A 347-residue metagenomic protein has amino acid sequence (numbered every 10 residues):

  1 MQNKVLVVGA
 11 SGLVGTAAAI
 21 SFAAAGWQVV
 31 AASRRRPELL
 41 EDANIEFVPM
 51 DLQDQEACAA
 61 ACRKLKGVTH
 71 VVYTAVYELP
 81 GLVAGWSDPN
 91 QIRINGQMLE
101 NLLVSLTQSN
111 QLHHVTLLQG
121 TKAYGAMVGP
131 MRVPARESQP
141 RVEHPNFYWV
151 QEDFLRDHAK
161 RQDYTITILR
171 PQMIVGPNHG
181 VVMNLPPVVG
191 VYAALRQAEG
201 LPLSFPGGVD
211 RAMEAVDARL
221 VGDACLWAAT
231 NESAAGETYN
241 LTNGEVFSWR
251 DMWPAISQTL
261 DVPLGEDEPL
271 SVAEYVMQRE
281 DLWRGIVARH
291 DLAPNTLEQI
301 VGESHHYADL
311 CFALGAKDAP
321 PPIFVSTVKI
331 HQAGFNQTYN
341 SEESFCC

Functional and structural regions predicted by a protein language model:
V5-A25: N-terminal Rossmann NAD(P)H-binding glycine-rich loop of SDR-like oxidoreductase domains
V8, A32, T74-Y77, V115-T121 (+1 more regions): SDR active-site strand-loop-helix element
W27-R36: Conserved glycine-rich Rossmann-like NAD(P)H-binding loop of the short-chain dehydrogenase/reductase
P37-E41, I45-Q97, N101: NAD(P)H-binding glycine-rich loop region in Rossmannoid oxidoreductase-like domains and their noncatalytic homologs
D51, P89-G96, V133-P134, R141-R156 (+4 more regions): Short-chain dehydrogenase/reductase
V71-Y73, V83-F147: Conserved Rossmann-fold NAD(P)-dependent oxidoreductase catalytic core, especially the SDR/UDP-sugar
D157, R161-L220: NAD(P)-dependent short-chain dehydrogenase/reductase
A224-A313, D318, S326-V328, Q332: Mid/C-terminal beta-alpha module of Rossmann-like enzyme folds, strongest in SDR-family dehydrogenases/epimerases
